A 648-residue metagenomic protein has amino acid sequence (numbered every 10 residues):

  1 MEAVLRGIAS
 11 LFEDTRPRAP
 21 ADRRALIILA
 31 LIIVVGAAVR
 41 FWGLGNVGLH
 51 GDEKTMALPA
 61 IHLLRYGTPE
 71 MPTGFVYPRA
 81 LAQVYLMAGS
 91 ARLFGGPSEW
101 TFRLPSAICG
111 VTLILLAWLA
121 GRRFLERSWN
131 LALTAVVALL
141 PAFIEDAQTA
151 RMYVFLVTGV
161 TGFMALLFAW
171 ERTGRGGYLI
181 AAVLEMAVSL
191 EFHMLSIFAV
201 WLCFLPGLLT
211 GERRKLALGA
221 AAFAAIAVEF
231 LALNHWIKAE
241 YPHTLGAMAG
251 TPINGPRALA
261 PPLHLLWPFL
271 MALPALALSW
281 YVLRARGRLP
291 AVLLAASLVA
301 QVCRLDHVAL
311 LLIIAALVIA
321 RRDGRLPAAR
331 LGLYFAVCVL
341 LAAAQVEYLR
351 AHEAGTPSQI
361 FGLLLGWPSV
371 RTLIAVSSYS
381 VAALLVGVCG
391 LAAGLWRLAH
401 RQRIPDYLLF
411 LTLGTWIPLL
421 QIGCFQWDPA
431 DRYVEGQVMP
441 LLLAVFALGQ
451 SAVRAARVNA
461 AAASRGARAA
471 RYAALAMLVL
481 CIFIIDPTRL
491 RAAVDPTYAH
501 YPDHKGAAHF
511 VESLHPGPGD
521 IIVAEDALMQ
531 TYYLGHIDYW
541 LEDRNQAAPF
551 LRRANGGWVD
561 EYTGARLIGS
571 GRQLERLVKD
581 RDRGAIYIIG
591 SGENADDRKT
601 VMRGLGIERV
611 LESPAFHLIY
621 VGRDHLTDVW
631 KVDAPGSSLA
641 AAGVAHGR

Functional and structural regions predicted by a protein language model:
I8, P17-R18, R122-F124, S128 (+5 more regions): Membrane-interface transmembrane helices that cradle and orient dolichyl/undecaprenyl
A37, L133-T134, D146, L166 (+5 more regions): Membrane-interface alpha helices of multi-pass inner-membrane proteins
M56, I61, L81, E191 (+5 more regions): Transmembrane-lumen/periplasm boundary regions of multi-pass, lipid-linked membrane glycan transferases
I61, L116-L119, V136-L140, E145 (+4 more regions): Specific aromatic-rich, kink-prone transmembrane helix
L104-L125, G162: Transmembrane-helix motifs of polytopic, lipid-linked glycan transferases
A107, D146-A147, L156, F198 (+5 more regions): Hydrophobic/aromatic-rich transmembrane helices and adjacent perimembrane loops
Q345-L349, F425, L448-V453, R468-A499 (+1 more regions): Transmembrane alpha-helical segments
E512-R552, A585-A595: Short periplasmic/luminal acceptor-recognition loop of GT-C membrane glycosyltransferases, typified by
